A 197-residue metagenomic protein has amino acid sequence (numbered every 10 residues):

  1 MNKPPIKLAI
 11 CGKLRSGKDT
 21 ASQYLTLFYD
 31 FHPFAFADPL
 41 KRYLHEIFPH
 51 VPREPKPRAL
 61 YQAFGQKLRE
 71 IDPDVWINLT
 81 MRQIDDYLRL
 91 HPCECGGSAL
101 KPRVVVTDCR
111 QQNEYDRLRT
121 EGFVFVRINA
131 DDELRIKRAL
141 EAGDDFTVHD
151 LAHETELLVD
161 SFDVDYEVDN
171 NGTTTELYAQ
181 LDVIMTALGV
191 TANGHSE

Functional and structural regions predicted by a protein language model:
M1-K7: Extreme N-terminal, non-catalytic leader segments that precede Walker-type/kinase nucleotide-binding cores
I10, V106: Hydrophobic anchor at the beta1->P-loop junction of P-loop NTPases
K13: P-loop (Walker A) phosphate-binding loop of NTP-binding proteins
K18: Conserved lysine of the Walker
A21: Hydrophobic positions on the alpha1 helix immediately C-terminal to the Walker A/P-loop
F31-V104, N113: ATP-dependent small-molecule kinase phosphotransfer cores that center on conserved nucleotide phosphate-binding segments
H32-A35, F123-D132: Short hydrophobic/aromatic-enriched beta-strand-loop microsegments
R119, I128-E197: Small-molecule kinase domains that catalyze NTP-dependent phosphoryl transfer to phosphate-bearing small molecules
